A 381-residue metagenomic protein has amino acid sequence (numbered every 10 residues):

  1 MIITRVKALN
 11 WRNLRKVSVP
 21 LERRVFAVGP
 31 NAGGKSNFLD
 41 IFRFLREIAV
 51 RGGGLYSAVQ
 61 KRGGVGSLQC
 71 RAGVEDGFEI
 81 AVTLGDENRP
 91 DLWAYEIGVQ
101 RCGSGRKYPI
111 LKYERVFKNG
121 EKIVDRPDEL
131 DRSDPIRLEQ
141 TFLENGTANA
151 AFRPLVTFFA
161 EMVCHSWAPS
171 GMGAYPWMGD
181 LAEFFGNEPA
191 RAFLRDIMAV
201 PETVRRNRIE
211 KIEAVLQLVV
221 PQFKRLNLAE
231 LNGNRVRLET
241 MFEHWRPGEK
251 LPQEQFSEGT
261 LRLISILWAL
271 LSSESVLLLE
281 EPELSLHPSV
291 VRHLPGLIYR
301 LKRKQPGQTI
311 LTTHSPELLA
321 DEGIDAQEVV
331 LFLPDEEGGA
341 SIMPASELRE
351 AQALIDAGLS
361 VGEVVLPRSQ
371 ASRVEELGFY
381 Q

Functional and structural regions predicted by a protein language model:
M1-R15: N-terminal pre-Walker A segment at the start of P-loop NTPase domains
W11, P30, P282: P-loop (Walker A) phosphate-binding loop of NTP-binding proteins
R23-R62, L263-S272, G296-L297, T312 (+1 more regions): Phosphate-binding glycine-rich loops of NTP-binding sites
D40-G105: Conserved P-loop NTP-binding catalytic core
G73, N88, A269-S272, R300-Q305 (+1 more regions): Conserved catalytic network of the ASCE P-loop NTPase/AAA+ motor domain
N88-N227: Electropositive, glycine-dotted interaction segments that contact anionic polymers or phosphate-rich ligands
Q217-L271, V276-S289: Conserved ABC ATPase signature
H293-Q381: C-terminal lobe/lid and adjacent interdomain/linker elements of RecA-like ASCE P-loop ATPase modules
